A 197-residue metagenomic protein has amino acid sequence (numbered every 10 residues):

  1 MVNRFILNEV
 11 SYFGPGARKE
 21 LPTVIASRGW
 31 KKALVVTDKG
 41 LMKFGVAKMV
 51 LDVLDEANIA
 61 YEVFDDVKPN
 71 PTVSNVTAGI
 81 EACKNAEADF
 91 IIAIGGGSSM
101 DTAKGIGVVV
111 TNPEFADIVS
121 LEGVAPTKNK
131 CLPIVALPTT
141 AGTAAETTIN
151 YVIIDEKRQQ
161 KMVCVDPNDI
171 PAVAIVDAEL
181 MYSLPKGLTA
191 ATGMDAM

Functional and structural regions predicted by a protein language model:
M1-F64: An N-terminal, well-structured beta->alpha segment
Y12-K19, F44, K48, V73 (+4 more regions): Electropositive phosphate-/nucleotide-binding environments in soluble metabolic enzymes
K19, N112-A196: A glycine/threonine-rich phosphate-anchoring loop and its flanking beta-alpha core in nucleotide/phosphate-binding
E20-V24, M49, A78, G105 (+2 more regions): Alpha-helical scaffold segments in soluble metabolic enzymes
W30-K32, A88, P171: Local beta-strand N-terminus motif with an aromatic residue
L34-V35, F90-I92, V135: Conserved beta-strand elements of the Class I
M42-F115: N-terminal small/polar loop signature for handling phosphorylated ligands or for N-terminal nucleophile
